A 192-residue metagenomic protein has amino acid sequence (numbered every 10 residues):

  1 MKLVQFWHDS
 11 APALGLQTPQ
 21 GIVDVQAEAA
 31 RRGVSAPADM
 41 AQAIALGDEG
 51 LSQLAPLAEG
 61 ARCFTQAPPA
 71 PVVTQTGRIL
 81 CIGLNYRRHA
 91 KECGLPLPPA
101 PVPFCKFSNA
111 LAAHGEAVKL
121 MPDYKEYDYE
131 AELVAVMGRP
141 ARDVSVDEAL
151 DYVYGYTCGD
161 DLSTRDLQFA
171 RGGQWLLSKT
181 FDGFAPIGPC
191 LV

Functional and structural regions predicted by a protein language model:
M1-P101: N-terminal non-catalytic cap/leader segment that marks the start of a structured domain
T76-V192: Glycine-enriched loop-and-adjacent helix/strand subsegments that border the catalytic/binding cleft of enzyme cores
